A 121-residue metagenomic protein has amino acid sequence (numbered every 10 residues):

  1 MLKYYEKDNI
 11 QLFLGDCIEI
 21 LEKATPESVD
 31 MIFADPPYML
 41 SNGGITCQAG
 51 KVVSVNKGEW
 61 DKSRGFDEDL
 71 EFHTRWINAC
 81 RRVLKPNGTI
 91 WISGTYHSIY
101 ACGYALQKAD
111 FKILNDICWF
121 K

Functional and structural regions predicted by a protein language model:
M1-K121: Core catalytic lobe of class I
